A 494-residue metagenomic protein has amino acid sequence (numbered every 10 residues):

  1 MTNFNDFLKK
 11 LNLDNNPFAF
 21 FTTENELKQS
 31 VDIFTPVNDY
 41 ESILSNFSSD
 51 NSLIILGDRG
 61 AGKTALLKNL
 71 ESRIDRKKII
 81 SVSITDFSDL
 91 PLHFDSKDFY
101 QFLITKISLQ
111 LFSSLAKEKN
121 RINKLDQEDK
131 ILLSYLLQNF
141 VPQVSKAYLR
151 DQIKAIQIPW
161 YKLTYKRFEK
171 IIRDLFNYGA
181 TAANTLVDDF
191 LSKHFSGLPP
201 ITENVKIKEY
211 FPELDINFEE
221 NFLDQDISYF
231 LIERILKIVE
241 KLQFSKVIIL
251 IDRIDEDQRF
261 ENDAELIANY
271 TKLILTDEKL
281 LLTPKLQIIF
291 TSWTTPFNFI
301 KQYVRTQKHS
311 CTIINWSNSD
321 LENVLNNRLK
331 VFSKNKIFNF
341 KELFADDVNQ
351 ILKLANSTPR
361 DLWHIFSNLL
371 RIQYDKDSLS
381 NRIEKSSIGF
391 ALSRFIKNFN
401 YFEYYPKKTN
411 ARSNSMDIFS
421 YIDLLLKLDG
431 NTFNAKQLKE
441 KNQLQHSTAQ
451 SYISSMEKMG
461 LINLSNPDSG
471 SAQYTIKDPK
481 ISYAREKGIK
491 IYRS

Functional and structural regions predicted by a protein language model:
M1-L90, K97, E118, I491-S494: Walker A/P-loop-proximal flanking segment of P-loop NTPase domains
T2-F4, S357-L444: Winged-helix-like regulatory helical subdomains adjacent to P-loop NTPase cores
D6, E219-V348, L354, K480-E486: The catalytic "switch" region of P-loop NTPases
N51-S52, D58-F244, I462: P-loop NTPase nucleotide-binding core
R121-I153, Q157-I158, L329-S387: Conserved AAA+ ATPase small/helical "lid" subdomain
Q443-M459, L464: Short amphipathic alpha-helical interaction segments
N466-Y474: Short, Lys/Arg-rich nucleic-acid/phosphate-binding segment
T475-S494: Short, amphipathic alpha-helical interaction segments positioned at domain boundaries
